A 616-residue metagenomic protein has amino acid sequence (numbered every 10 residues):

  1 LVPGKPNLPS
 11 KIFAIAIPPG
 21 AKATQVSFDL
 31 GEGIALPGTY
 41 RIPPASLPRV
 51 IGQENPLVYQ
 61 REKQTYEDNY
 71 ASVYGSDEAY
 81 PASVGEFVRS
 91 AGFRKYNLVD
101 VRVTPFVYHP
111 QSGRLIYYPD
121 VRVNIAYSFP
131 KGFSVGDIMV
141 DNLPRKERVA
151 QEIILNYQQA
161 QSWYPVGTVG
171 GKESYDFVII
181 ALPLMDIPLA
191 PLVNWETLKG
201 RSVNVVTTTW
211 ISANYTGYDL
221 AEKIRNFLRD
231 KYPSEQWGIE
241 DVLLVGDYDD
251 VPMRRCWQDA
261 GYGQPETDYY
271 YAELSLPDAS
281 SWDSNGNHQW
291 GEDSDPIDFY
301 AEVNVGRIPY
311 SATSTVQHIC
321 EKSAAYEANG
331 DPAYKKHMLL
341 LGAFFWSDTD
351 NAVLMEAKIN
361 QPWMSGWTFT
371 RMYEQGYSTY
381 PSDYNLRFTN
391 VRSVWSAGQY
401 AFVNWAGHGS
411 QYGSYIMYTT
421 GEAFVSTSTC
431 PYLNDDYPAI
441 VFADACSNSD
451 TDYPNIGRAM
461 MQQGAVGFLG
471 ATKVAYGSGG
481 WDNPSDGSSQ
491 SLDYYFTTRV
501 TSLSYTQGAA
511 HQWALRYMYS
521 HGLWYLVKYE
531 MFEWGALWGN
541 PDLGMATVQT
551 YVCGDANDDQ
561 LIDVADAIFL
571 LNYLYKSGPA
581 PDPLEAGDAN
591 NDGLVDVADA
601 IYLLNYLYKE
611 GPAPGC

Functional and structural regions predicted by a protein language model:
L1-V548: Cysteine-dependent hydrolase recognition
V548-C616: Cellulosome-associated attachment modules in secreted, modular CAZymes
